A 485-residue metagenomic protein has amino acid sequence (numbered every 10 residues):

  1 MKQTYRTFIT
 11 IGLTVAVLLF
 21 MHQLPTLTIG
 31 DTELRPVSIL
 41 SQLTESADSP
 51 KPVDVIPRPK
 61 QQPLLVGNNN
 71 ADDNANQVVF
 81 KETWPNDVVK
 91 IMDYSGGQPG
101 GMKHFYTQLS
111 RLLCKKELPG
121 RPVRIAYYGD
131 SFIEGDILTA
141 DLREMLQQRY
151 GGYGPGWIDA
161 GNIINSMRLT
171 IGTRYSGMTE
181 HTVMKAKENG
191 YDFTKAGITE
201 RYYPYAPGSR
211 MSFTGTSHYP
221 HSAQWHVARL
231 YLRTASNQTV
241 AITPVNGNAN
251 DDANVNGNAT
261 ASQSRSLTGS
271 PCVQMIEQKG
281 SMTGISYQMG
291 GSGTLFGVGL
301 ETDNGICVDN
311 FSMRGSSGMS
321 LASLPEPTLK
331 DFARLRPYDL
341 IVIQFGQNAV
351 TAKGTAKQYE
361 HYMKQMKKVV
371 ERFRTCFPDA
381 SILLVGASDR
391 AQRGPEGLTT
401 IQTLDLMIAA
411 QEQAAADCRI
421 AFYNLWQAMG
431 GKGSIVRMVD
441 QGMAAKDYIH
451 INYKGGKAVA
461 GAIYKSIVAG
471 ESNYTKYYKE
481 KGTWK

Functional and structural regions predicted by a protein language model:
F8-T26: Hydrophobic membrane-insertion alpha-helices, especially the h-region of bacterial N-terminal signal peptides
T28-E82: Juxtamembrane proline-rich low-complexity "stalk" or linker regions positioned immediately after a signal peptide
G97-C114, L321-A333, K364-R372, I408: Alpha-helical scaffolding within the catalytic cores of extracellular/periplasmic polymer-degrading hydrolases
I125-G129: Short hydrophobic beta-strand that contains or immediately precedes a catalytic carboxylate
E134-V245, S266-K364, H450: Conserved SGNH/GDSL esterase-like catalytic core that processes O-acyl groups on lipids and polysaccharides
N246-T260: Asparagine/serine/threonine-enriched low-complexity, disordered tracts, especially those forming N-linked glycosylation
N310, L340-G346, M366-R374, S381-R390: Conserved, well-ordered alpha-helix/loop/beta-strand core segments that scaffold catalytic motifs
E326, S388-K485: Catalytic His-Asp segment of secreted/periplasmic serine-dependent ester chemistry enzymes
